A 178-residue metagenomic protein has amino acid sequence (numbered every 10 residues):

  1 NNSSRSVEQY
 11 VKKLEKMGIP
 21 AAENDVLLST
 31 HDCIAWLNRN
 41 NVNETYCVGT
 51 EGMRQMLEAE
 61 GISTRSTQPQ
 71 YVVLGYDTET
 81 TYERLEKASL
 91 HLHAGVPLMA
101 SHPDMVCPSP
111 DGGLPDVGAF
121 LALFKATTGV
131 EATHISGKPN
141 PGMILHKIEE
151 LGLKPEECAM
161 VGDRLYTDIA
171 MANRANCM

Functional and structural regions predicted by a protein language model:
N1-M178: HAD-like aspartate-dependent phosphatase fold
